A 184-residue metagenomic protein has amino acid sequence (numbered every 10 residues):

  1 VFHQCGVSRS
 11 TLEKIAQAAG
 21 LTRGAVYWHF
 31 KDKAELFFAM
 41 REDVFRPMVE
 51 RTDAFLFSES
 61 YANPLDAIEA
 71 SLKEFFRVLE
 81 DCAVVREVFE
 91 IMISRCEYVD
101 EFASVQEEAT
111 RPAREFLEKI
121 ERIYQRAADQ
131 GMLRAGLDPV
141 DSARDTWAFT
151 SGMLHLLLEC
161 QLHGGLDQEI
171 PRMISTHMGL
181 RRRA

Functional and structural regions predicted by a protein language model:
V1-E35, A39: Helix-turn-helix
Q4, A18, E35-S58, D66-R77 (+4 more regions): Alpha-helical structural segments
Q4-S8, C82, Q130: Short coil/turn segments at alpha/beta junctions that flank glycine-rich nucleotide-binding fingerprints
F55-E59, I93-C96, D100, L157-C160: Secondary-structure edge/capping motif, primarily at the C-terminal ends of alpha-helices and the immediately following
A70-E80, R114-Q130, R144-A184: C-terminal peripheral helix-coil segments that are non-catalytic and often amphipathic
R77-R122: Short secondary-structure transition hinges
D138-A143: Membrane-interface starts of transmembrane alpha-helices
